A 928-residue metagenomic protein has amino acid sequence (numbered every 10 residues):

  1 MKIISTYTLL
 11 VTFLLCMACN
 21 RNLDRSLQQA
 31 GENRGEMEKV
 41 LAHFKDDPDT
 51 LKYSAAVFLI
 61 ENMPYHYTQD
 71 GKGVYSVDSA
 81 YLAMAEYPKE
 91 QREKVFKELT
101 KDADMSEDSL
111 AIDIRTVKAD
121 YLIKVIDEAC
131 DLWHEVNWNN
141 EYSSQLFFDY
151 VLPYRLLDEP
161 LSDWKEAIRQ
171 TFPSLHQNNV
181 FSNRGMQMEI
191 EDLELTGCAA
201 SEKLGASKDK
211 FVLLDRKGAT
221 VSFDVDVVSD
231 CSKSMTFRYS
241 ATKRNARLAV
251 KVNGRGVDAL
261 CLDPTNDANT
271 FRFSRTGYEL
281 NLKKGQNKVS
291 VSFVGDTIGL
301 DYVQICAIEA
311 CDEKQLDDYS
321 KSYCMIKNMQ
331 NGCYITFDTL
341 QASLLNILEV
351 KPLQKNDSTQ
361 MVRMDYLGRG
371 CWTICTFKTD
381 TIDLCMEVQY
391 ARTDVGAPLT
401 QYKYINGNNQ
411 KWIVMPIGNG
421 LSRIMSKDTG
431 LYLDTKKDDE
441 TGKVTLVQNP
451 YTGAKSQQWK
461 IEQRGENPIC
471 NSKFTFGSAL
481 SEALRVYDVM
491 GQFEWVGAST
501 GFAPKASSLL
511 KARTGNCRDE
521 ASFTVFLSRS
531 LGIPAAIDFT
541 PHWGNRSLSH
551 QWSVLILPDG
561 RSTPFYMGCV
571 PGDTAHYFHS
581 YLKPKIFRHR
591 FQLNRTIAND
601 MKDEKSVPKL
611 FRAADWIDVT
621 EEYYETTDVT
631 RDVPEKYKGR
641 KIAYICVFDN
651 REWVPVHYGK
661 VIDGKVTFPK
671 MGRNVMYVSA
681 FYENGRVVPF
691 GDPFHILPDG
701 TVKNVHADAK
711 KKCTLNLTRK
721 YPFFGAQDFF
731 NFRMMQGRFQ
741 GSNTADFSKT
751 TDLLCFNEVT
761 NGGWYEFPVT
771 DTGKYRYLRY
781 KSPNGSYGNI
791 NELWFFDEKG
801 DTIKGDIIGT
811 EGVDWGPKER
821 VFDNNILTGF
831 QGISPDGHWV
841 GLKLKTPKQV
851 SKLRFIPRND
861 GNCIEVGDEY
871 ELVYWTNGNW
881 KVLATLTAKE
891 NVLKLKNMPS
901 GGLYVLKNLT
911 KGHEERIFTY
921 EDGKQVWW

Functional and structural regions predicted by a protein language model:
D46, A167-R184, T196, K473 (+5 more regions): Hydrophobic/aromatic-rich core segments of domains that either
Y53-G185, T196, D312, E466-A512: Secondary-structure boundary elements
S182, D192, T196-K210, K712-K774 (+4 more regions): Disordered, acidic Ser/Thr/Pro-rich linker "stalks" and the adjacent N-terminal cap of the next globular domain
N183-D312: Extracytoplasmic
R255-G285, T751-V769, A884-K896: Extracellular carbohydrate recognition and processing domains and analogous Trp-centered ligand-binding platforms
S290-I298, Y780-S786, K907-H913: Short beta-strand-plus-loop segments that form exposed binding edges in beta-rich domains
C311-N471: Lectin-like carbohydrate-binding module/patch detector with strong preference for beta-trefoil
K665-Y677, F681-G685, T772, N897-S900: Short Pro-Gly-centered beta-turn/loop motif in secreted/extracellular proteins
